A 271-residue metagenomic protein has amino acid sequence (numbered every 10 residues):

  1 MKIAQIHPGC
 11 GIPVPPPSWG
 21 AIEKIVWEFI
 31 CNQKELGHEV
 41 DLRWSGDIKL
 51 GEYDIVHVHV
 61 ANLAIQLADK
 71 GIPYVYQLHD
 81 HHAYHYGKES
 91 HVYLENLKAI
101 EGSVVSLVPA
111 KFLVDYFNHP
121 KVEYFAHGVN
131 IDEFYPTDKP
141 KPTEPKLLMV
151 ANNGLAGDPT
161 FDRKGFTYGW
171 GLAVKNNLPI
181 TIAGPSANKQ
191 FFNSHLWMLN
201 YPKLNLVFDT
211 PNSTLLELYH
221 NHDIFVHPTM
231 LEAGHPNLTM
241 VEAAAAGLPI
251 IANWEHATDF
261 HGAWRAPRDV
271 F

Functional and structural regions predicted by a protein language model:
I55-V58, L67-Y86, V105-L107: Active-site proximal beta-strand in glycosyltransferases
H82, G87-V108, F112-L113: Membrane-proximal helix-turn-helix segments that form the acceptor-binding/catalytic region of lipid-linked
Y86-K88, G128-E144, D158: Acidic anion/phosphate-binding donor-loop and adjacent secondary structure in glycosyltransferase catalytic cores
G102-P136, K146, A151: Donor nucleotide-sugar binding/catalytic pocket of nucleotide-sugar-dependent glycosyltransferases
P142-L196: Conserved catalytic-core segment of nucleotide-activated headgroup transferases in glycan assembly
F192-S213: Nucleotide-activated donor-binding/catalytic signature segment of Leloir-type glycosyltransferases, i.e., the conserved
P211-H222, A245: Short acidic alpha-helix that forms the nucleotide-activated donor recognition element in Leloir-type transferases
H220-H235, L248: Acidic donor-binding loop of glycosyltransferase active sites
